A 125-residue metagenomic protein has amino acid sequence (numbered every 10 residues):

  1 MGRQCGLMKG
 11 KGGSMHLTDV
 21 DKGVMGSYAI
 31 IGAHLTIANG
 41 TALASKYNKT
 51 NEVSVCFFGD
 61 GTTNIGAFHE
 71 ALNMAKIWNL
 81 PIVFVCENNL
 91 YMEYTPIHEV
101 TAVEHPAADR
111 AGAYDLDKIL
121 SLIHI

Functional and structural regions predicted by a protein language model:
M1-W78, P96, V100-V103, A108 (+1 more regions): Cofactor-binding active-site loop characterized by glycine-rich and histidine/acidic residues
V20, E87-N88: Intrinsic-disorder/low-complexity regions
F57, V85-E87, S121: Generic beta-sheet signal
W78-V85: A glycine-rich helix N-cap at a beta->alpha junction
N89-E93: Short gly/pro/ser/thr-enriched loop/turn and capping motifs at secondary-structure boundaries
D115-S121: Conserved beta-strand scaffold positions in the cores of enzyme catalytic domains, especially in NTP/NDP-utilizing
I123-I125: Conserved small/polar residues in nucleotide/adenosyl-binding loops
